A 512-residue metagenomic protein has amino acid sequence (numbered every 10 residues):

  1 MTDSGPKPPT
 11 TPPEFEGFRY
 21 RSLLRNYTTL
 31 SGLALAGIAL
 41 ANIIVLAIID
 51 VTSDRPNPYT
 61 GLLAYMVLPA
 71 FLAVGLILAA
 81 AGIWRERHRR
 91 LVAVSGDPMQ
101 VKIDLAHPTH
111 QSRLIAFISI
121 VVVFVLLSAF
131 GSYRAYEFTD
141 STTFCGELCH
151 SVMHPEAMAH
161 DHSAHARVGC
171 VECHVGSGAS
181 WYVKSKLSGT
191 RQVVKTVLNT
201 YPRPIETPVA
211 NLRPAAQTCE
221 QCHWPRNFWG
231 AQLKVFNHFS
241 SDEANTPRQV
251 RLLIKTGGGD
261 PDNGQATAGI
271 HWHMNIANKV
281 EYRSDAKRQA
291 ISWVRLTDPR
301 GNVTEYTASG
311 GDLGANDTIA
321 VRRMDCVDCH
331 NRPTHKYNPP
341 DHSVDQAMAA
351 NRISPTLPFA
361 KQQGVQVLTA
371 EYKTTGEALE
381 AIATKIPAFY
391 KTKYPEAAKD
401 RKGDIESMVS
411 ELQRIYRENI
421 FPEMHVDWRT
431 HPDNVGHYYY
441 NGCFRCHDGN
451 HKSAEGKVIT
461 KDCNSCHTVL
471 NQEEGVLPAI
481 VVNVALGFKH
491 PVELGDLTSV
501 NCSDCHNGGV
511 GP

Functional and structural regions predicted by a protein language model:
T2-F18, V92-H110: Extramembrane terminal tails and long inter-domain/linker segments of multi-pass membrane proteins
T2-R21, K373-A388: Eukaryotic non-globular interaction segments with acidic/serine-rich, low-complexity composition and alpha-helical
P6-R89: Hydrophobic alpha-helical segments
Y20-T29, H107-H110, S141-T142, S163: Polar helix-capping/helix-linker motif
S31-V45, T60, A64-V67, V74-L78 (+3 more regions): Non-ligating segments of multi-cofactor redox enzymes
I49-L62, T143-M153, M158, H162 (+1 more regions): Membrane-interface interhelical loops and short amphipathic "cap" helices that link adjacent transmembrane segments
A81-L91, G131-D140, D345: Juxtamembrane/interface segments at transmembrane-helix termini
Q100-R134, T143, V168-V171, V175-Y337 (+2 more regions): C-type cytochrome heme-c attachment and multiheme electron-transfer modules
